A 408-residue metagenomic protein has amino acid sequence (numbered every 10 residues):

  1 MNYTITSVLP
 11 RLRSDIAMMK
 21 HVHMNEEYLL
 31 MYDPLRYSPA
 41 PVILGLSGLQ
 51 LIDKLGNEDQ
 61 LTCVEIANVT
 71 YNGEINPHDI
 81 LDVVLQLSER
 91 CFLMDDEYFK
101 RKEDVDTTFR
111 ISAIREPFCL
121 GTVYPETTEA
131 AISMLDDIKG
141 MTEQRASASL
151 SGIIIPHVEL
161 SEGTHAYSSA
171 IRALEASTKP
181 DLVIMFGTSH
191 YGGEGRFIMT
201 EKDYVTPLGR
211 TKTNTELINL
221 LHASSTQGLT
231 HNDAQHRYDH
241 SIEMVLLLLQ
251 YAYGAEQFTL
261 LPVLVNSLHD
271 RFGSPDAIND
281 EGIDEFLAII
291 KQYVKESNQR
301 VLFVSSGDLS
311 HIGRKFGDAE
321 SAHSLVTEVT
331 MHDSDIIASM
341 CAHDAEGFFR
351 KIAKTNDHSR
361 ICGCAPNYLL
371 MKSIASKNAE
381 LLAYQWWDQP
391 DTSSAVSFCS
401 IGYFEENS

Functional and structural regions predicted by a protein language model:
M1-K54: Acidic, low-complexity/disordered tracts enriched in E/D and polar residues
P10, V22-M24, H240-S241, T392-A395: A short catalytic or substrate-binding loop motif that flags glycine-/basic-rich loops and adjacent residues that bind
M31-Y32, I401-E405: Short beta-strand element of the conserved SAM-dependent methyltransferase core
R36-T122, T128-E129: Long, charge-rich, low-complexity alpha-helical segments
D59, S112-N378, Y384-S393, F404-N407: Active-site histidine-anchored catalytic micro-motif
D95-D96, E406-S408: Short, charged low-complexity linker/loop segments at the C-terminal edge of domains
V396-S400: Short hydrophobic/aromatic beta-strand or adjacent loop that forms the aromatic wall/cage of a ligand/substrate-binding
